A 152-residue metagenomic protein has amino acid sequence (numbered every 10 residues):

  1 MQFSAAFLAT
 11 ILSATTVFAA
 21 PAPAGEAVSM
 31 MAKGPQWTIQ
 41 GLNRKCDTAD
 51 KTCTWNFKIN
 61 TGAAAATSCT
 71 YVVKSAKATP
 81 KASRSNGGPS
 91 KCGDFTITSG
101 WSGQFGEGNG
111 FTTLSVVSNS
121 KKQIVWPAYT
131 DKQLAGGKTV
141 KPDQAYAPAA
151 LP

Functional and structural regions predicted by a protein language model:
M1-E26: Fungal secretory targeting signals
S4, I11, M31, A49 (+3 more regions): A generic structural signal for short, solvent-exposed coil/turn residues that cap or connect secondary-structure
L8, C46-A49, Q104, Q123: A broad, structure-centric signal for solvent-exposed, well-ordered loop/edge residues that line or flank functional
V17, N60-G62, V117-K122: Short, flexible beta-strand-to-coil junctions
G25-A78: Short, surface-exposed binding/anchoring microloops in extracellular/periplasmic proteins
P80-P152: Acidic, low-complexity intrinsically disordered segments
